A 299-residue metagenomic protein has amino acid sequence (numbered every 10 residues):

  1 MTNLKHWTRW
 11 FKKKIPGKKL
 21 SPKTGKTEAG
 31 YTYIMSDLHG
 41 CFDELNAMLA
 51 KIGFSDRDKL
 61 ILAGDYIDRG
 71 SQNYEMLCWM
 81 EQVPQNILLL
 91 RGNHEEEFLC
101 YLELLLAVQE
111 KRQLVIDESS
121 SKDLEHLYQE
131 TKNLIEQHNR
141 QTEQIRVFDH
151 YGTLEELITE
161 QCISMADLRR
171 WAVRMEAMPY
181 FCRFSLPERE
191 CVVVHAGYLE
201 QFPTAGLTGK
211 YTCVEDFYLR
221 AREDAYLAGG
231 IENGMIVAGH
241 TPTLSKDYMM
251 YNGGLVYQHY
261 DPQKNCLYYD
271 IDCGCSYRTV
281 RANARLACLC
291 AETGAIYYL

Functional and structural regions predicted by a protein language model:
M1-W79: N-terminal active-site segment of His-dependent metallophosphoesterases
A29-Y31, S55-R57, P84-N86, E188-R189 (+1 more regions): A general structural motif
M35-S36, L60-G64, L89-N93, V194 (+3 more regions): Active-site neighborhood of phospho(di)ester-bond hydrolases with catalytic His/Asp-centered motifs
H39-D43, D68-S71, E95-L99, E200-Q201 (+2 more regions): Active-site environment of divalent metal-dependent phosphoester hydrolases
K51-I52, M76-M80, L105-V108, K210-Y211 (+1 more regions): Glycine-rich, phosphate-binding/catalytic loops in enzymes
K59-I61, D68, L77, E81-Q82 (+3 more regions): Conserved RNase H-like, two-metal-ion catalytic cores of nucleic-acid enzymes
N73-C182: Active-site neighborhood of divalent metal-dependent phosphoester bond hydrolases
R146-Y269, G274-V280: Acidic, His/Gly-enriched loop-helix segments that form or flank divalent-metal centers in metallo-dependent hydrolases
